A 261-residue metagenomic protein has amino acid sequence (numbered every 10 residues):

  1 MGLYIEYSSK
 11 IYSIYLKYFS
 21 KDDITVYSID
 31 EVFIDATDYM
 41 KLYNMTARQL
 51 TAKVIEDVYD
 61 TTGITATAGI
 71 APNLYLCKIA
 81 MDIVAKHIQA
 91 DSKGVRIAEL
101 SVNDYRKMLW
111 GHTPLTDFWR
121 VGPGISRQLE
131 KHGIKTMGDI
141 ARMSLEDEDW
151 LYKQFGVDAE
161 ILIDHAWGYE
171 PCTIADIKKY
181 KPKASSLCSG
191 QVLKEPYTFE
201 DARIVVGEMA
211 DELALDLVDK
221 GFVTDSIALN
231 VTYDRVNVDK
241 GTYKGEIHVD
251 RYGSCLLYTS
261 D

Functional and structural regions predicted by a protein language model:
M1-D164, I174: Gly/Gly-Pro- and Ser/Thr-rich, intrinsically disordered tail segments characteristic of DNA damage-repair and tolerance
D117, R127-S260: DNA-contacting surface of Y-family translesion DNA polymerases
